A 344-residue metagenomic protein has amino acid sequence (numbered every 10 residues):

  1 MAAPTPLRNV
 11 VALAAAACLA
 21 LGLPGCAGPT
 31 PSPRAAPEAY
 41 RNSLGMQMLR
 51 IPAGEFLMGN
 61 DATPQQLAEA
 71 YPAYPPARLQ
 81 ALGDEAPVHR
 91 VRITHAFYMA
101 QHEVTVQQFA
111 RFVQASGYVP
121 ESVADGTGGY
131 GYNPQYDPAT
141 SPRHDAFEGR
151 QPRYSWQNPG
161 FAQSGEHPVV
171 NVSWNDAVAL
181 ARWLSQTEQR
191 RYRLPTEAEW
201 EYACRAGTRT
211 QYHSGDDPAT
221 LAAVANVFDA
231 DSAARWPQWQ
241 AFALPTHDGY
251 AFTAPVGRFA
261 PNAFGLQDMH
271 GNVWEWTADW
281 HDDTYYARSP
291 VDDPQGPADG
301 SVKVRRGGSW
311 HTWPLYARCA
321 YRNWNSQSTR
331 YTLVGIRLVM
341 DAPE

Functional and structural regions predicted by a protein language model:
A2-E148, R153, W174-N175, R182 (+1 more regions): Short, compositionally biased
L13-A16, A36, G45, A198 (+3 more regions): Hydrophobic alpha-helical context, especially transmembrane and signal-peptide helices
L57, D61-Q66, A70-A81, V119 (+2 more regions): Functional-site microenvironments in short loops/helix caps that host divalent-cation chemistry
